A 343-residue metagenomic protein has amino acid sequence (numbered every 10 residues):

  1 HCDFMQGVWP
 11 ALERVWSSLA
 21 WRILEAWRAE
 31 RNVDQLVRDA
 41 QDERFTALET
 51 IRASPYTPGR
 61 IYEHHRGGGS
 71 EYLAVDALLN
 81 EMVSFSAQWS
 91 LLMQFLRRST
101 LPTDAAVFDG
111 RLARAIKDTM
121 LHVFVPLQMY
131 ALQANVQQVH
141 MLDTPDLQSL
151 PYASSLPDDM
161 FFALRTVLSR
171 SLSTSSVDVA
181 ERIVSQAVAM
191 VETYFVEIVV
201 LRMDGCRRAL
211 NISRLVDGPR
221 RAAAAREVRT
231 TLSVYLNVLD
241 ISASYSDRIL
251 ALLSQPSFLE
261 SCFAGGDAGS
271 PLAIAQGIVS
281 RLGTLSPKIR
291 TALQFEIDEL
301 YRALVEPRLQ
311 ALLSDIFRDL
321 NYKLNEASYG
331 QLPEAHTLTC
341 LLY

Functional and structural regions predicted by a protein language model:
H1-Q148: Extended, noncatalytic alpha-helical scaffold/tether regions
A87, L91, G110-Y343: Extended alpha-helical rod/solenoid/coiled-coil scaffold segments used as assembly/tethering elements in large
